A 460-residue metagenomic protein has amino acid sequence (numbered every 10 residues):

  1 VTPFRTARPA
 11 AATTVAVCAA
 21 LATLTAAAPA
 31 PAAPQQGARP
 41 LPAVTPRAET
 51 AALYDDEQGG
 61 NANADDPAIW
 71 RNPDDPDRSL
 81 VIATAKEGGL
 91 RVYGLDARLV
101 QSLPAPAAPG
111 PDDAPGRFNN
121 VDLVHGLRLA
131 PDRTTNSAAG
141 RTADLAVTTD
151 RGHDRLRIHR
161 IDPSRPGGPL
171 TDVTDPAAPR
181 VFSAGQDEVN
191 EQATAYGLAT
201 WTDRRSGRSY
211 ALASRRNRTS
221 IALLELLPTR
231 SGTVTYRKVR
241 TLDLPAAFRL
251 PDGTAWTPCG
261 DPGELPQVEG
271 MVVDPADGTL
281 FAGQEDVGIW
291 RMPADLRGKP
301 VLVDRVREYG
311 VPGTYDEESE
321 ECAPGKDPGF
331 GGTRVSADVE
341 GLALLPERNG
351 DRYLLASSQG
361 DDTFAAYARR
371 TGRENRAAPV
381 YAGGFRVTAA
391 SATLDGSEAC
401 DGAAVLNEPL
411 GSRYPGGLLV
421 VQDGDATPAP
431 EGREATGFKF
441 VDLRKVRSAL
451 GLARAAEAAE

Functional and structural regions predicted by a protein language model:
V1-A33: Secretory targeting and sorting signals
F4, A33-E460: Sequence/structural signature of beta-propeller domains
